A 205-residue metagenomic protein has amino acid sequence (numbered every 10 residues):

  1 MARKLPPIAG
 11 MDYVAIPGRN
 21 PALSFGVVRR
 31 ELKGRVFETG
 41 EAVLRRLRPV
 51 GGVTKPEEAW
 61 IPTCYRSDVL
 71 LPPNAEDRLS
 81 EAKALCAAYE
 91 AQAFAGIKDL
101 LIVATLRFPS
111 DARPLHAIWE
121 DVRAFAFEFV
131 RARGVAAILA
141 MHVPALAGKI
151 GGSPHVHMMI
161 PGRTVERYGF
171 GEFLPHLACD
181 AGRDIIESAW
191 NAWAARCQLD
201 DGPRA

Functional and structural regions predicted by a protein language model:
M1-A205: N-terminal nicking endonuclease/strand-transfer module with a His-rich metal-binding environment and a catalytic Tyr
